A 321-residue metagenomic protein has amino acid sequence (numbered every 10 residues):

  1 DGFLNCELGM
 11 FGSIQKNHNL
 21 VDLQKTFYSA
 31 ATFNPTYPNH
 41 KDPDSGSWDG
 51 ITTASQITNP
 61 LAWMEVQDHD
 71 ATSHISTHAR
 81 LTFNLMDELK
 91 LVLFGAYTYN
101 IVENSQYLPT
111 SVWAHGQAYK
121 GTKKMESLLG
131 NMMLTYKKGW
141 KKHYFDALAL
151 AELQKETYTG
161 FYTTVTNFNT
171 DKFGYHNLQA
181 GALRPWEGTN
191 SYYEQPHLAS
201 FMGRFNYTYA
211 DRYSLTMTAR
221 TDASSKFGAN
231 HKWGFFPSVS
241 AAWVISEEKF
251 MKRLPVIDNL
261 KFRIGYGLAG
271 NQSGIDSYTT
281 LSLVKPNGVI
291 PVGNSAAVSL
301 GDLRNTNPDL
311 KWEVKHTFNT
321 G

Functional and structural regions predicted by a protein language model:
L4-I14, H18-L20, Q24-K25, S47-L108 (+1 more regions): Extracellular/periplasmic, surface-exposed regions of secreted and cell-surface proteins
Y28-A30: Acidic, Ser/Thr-rich peripheral helices and adjacent loops at domain boundaries
T36: Aromatic-residue-lined binding/catalytic grooves and analogous aromatic/hydrophobic interfacial grooves in multimeric
N39-G46: Charged, amphipathic alpha-helical segments characteristic of ABC-type P-loop ATPases involved in chromosome
